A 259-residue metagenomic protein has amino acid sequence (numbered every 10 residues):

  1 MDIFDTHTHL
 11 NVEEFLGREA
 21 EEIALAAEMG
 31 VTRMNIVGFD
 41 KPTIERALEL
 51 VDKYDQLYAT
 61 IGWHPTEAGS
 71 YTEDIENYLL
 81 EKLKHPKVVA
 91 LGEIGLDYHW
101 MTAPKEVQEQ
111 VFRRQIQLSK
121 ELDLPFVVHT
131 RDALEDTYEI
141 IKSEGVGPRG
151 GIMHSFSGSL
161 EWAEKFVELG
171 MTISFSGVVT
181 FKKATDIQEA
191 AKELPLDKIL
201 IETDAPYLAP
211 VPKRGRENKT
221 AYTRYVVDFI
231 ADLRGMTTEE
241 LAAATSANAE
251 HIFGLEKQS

Functional and structural regions predicted by a protein language model:
M1-S259: Mid-domain alpha/beta scaffold segments of enzyme catalytic cores
